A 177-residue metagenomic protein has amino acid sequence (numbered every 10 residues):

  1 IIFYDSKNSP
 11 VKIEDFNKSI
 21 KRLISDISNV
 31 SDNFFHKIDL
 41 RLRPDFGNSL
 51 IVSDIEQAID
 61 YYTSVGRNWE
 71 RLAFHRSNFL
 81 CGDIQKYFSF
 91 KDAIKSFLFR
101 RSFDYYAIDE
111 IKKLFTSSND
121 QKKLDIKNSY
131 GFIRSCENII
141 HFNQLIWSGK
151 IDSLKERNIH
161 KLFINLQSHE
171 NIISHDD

Functional and structural regions predicted by a protein language model:
I1-D177: A nucleotide- and high-energy phosphate-metabolite-utilizing enzyme signature
